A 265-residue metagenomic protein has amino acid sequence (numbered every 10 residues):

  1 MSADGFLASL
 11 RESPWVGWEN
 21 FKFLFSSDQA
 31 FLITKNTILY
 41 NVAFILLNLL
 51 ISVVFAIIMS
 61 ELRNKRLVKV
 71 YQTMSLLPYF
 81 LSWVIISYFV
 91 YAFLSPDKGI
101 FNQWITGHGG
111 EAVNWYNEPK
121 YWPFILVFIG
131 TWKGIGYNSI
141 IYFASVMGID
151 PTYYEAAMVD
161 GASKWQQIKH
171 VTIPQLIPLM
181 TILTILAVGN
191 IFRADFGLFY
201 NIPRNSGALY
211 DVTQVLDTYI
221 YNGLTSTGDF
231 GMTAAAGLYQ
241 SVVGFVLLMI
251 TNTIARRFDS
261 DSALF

Functional and structural regions predicted by a protein language model:
M1-F265: A structural signal for multi-pass alpha-helical bundles of membrane permease subunits that mediate small-molecule
